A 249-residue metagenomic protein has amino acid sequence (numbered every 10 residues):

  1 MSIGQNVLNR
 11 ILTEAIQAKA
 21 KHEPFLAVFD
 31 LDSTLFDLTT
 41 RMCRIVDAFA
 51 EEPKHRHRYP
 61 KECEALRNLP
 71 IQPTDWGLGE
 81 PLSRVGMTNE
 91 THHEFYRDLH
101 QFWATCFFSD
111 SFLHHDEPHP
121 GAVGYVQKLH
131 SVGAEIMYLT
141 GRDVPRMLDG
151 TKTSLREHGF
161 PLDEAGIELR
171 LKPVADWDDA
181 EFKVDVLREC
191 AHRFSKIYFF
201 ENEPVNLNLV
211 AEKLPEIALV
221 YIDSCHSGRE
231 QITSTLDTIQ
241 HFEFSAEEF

Functional and structural regions predicted by a protein language model:
S2-E94: Active-site neighborhood of HAD-like aspartate-dependent phosphohydrolases
L26-A27, E135, K196-Y198: Structural motif
V28-L31, F36, L139-G141, F200 (+1 more regions): Short hydrophobic segments within beta-strands
F36-T39, C43-I45, P145-D149, N206-L209 (+1 more regions): Short catalytic/ligand-binding loop motif for oxyanion handling, primarily in non-cytosolic enzymes, centered on
E90-F108, E164-L169: Short, basic/glycine-rich phosphate-binding loops at helix/coil junctions that contact nucleotide phosphates
R97, T105-Y138, V144-G150, E181: Short, acidic loop-to-helix structural element flanking the phosphoryl-transfer center in phosphate-processing enzymes
R142-I197, P204, N208-E212: Substrate-recognition "cap/lid" segment bordering the active-site pocket of phosphatases
E189, R193-H241: Acidic, Mg2+-coordinating phosphoryl-transfer loop and its flanking beta/alpha structural elements, shared across
